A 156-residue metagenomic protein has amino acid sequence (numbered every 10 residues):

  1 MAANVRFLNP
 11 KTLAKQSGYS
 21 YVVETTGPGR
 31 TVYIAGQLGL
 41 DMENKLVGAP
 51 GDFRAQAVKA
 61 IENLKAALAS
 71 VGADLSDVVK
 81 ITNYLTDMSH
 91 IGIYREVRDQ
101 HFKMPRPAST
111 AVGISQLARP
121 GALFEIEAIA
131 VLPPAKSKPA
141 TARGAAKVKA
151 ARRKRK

Functional and structural regions predicted by a protein language model:
M1-E62, A66-V79, L85-K156: N-terminal presequence-like segments and the immediate start of the first folded domain
